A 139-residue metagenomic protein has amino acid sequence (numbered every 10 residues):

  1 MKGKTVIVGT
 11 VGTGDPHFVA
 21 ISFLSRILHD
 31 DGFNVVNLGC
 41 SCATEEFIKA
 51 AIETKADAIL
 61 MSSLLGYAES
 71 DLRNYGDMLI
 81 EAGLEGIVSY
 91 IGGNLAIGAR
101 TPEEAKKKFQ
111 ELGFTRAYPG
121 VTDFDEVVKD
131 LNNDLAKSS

Functional and structural regions predicted by a protein language model:
M1-L38: ATP-dependent carboxylate/acyl-activation modules
T10-V11, S63, G93-N94, G120-V121: Fold-independent oxyanion-binding glycine-rich loops and adjacent beta-strand/coil segments at enzyme active sites
P16, E69, V127: Glycine/Thr-rich phosphate-binding loops of Rossmann-like dinucleotide-binding domains
S25, H29-D31, L38-T115: Cofactor-cradling patches in redox/metallo enzymes
I48, F124-K129: Short, amphipathic alpha-helical "lid/cap" segments that border enzyme active or binding sites
T115-E126: Short acidic-hydrophobic, aromatic-tinged amphipathic segments that line or gate anion-handling sites
V127-S138: Receiver (REC) domain switch/output surface
